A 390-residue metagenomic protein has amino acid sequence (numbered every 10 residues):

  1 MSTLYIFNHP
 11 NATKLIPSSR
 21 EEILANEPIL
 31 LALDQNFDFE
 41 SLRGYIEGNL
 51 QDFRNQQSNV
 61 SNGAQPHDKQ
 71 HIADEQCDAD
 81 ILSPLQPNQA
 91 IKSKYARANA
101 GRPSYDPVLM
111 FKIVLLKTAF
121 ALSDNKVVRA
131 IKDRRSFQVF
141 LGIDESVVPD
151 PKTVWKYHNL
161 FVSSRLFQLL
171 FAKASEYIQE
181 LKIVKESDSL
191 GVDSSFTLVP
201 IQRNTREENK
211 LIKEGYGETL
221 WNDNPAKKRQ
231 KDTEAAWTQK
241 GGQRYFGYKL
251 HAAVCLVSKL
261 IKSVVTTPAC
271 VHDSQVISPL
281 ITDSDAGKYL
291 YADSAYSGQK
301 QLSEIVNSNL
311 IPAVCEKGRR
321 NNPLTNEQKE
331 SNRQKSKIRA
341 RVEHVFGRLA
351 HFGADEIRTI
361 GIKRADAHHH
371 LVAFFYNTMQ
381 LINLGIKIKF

Functional and structural regions predicted by a protein language model:
M1-L82, I388-F390: Charged, often Cys/His-bearing segments associated with DNA-binding zinc-finger transcription factors
E47, Q51-S61, S83-R102, V139: Short, Lys/Arg-enriched N-terminal segment that forms or immediately precedes the first helix of a structured domain
K94-A96, A100-P107, A121-W155, N159: Trp/Phe/Arg-rich N-terminal binding region typifying the photolyase-homology
A100-Y105, Y291-K300, R319-R320: Acidic, metal-coordinating catalytic cores used for nucleic-acid/nucleotide bond scission and strand-transfer chemistry
F111-A121: Alpha-helical support elements that line or immediately flank enzyme active sites and cofactor-binding pockets
N125-K132, P149-S308: Polybasic low-complexity intrinsically disordered regions
Q275, K300, N321-Q328: Short, charged, surface-exposed secondary-structure boundary motifs
Q328-F390: Basic, amphipathic alpha-helical segments enriched in Lys/Arg and hydrophobic/aromatic residues
